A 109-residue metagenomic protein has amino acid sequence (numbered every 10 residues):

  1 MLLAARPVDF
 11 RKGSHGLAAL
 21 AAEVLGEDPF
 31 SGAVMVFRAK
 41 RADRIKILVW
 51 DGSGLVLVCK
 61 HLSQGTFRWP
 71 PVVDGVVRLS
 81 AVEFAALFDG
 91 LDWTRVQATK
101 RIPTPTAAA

Functional and structural regions predicted by a protein language model:
M1-A109: Polybasic/polar functional segments that serve as interface/processing modules
